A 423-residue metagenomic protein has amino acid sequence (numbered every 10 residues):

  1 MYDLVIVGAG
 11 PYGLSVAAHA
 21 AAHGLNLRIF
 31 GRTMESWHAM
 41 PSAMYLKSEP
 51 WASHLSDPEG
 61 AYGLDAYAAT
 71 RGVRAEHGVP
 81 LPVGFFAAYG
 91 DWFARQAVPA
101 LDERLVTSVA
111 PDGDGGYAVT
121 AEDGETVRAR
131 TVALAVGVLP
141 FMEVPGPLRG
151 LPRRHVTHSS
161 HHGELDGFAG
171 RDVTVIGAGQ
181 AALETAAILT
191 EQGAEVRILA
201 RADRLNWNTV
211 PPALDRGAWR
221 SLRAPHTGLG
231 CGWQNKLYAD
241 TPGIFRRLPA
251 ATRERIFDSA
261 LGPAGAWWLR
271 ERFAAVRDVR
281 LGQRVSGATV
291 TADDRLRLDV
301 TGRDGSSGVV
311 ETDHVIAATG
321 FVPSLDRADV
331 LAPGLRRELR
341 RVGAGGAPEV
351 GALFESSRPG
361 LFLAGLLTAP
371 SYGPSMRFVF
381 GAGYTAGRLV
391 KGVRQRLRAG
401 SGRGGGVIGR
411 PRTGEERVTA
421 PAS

Functional and structural regions predicted by a protein language model:
M1-T33, G78-Q180, E184-S423: Flavin (primarily FAD) cofactor-binding/catalytic cores of flavoenzymes
A39-G72, H226-R246: Flavin (FAD/FMN) cofactor-binding and adjacent substrate-gating region of FAD-dependent oxidoreductase domains
